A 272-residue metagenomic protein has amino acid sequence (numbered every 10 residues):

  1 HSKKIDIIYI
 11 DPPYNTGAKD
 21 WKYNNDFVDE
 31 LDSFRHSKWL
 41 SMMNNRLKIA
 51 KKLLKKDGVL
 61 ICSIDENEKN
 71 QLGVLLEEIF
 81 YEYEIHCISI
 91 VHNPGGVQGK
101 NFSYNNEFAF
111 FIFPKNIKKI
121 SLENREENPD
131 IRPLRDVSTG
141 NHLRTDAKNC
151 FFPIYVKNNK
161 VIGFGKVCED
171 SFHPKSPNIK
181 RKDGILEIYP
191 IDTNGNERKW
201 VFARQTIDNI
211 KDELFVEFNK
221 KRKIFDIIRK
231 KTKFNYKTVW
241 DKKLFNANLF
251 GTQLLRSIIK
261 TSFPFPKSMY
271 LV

Functional and structural regions predicted by a protein language model:
H1-L271: Class I S-adenosyl-L-methionine
